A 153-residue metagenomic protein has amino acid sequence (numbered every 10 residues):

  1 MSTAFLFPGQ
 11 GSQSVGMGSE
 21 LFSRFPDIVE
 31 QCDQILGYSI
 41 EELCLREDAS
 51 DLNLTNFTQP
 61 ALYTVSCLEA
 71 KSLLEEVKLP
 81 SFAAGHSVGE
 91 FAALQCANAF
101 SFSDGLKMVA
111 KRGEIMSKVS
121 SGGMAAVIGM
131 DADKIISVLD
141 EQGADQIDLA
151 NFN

Functional and structural regions predicted by a protein language model:
S2-A84, G143-A144: Helix-rich "cap/lid" substructures immediately adjacent to catalytic or cofactor-binding pockets
Q10-S12, L36-Y38, K71, A97-N153: Alpha/beta catalytic cores of group-transfer enzymes, especially the acyltransferase/condensing modules of polyketide
G16-G18, C44, A92, C96 (+2 more regions): Residue-level recognition of conserved structural "scaffold" positions that shape functional pockets and channels
E30-Q31, T64-L68, E90, S103 (+1 more regions): A broad detector of short, well-ordered amphipathic alpha-helices that serve as recognition/interaction surfaces
T55, L94, M124: Generic anion/oxyanion-binding catalytic loop in active/binding sites
H86-Q95, A99-F100: Glycine-rich nucleophile elbow surrounding the catalytic serine of serine-hydrolase chemistry
